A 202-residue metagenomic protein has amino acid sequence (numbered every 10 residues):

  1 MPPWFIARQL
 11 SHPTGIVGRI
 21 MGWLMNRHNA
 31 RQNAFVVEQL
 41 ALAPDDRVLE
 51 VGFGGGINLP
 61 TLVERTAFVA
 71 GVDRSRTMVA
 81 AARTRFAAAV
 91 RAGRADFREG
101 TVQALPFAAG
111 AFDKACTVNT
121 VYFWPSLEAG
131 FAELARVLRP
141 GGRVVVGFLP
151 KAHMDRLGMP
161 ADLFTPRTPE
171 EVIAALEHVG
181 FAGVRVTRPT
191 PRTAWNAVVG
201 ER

Functional and structural regions predicted by a protein language model:
R27-D46: Conserved alpha-helix/loop element of class I SAM-dependent methyltransferases that forms part of the SAM/SAH-binding
D45, L138-R143: Short glycine-dipeptide loop
R47-A104: Class I SAM-dependent methyltransferase SAM/SAH-binding core
Q103-K114: A short acidic, Gly/Pro-enriched loop at the edge of an enzyme's catalytic core that lines a small-molecule cofactor
K114-L127: A short SAM/SAH-binding and catalytic strip from SAM-dependent methyltransferases
E128-P140: A short glycine-rich, Lys/Arg-flanked "PGG" loop and its adjoining helix->strand segment in the class I
R143-E171: Conserved class I S-adenosyl-L-methionine
R188-R202: Core SAM-dependent methyltransferase catalytic element
